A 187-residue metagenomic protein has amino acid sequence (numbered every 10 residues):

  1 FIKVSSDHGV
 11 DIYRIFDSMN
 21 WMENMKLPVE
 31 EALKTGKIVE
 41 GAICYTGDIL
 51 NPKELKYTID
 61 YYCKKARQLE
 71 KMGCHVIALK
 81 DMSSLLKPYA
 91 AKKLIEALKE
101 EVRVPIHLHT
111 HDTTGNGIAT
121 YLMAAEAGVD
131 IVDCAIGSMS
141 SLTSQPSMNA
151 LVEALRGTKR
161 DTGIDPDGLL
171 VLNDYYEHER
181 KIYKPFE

Functional and structural regions predicted by a protein language model:
F1-E187: Catalytic cores and adjacent flexible loops of soluble metabolic enzymes that perform enolate/carbanion chemistry on
